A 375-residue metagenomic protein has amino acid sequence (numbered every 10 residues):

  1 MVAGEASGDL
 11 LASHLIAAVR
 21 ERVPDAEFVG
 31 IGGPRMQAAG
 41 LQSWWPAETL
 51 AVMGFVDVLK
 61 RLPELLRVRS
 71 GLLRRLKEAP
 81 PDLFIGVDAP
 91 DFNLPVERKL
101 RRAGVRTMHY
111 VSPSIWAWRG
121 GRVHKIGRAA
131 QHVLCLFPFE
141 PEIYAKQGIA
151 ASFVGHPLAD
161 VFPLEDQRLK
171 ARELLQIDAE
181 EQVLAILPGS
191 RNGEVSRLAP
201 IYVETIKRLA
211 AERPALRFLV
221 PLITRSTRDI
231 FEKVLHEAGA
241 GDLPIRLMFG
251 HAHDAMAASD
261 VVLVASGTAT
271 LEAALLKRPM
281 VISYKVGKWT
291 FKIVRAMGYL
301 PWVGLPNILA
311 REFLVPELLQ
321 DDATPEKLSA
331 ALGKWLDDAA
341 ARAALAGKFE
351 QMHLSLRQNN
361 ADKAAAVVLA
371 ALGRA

Functional and structural regions predicted by a protein language model:
M1-A375: Nucleotide-activated sugar donor-binding and catalytic core shared by glycosyltransferases and related lipid-linked
